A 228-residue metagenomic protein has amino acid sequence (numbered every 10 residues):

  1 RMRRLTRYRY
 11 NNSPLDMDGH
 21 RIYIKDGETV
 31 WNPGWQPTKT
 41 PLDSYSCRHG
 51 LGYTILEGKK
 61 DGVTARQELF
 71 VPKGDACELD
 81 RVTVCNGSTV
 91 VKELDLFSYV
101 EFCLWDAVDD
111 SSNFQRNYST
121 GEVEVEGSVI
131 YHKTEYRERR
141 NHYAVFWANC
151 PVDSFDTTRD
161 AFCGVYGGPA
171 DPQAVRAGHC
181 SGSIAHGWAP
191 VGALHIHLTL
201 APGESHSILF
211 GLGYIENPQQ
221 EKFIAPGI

Functional and structural regions predicted by a protein language model:
R1-I228: Anionic coordination/interaction segments
